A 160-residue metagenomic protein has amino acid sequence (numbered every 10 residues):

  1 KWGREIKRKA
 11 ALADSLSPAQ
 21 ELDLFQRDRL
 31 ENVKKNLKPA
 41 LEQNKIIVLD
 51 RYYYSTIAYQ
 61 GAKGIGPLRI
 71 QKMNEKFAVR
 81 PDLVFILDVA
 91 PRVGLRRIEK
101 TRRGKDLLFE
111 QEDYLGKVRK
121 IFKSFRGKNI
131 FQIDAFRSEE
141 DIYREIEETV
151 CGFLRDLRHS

Functional and structural regions predicted by a protein language model:
K1, D28, Y52, V89-A90 (+2 more regions): Short beta->alpha linker loops
K1-K76: ATP-dependent small-molecule kinase phosphotransfer cores that center on conserved nucleotide phosphate-binding segments
L22, L87, A135: Glycine- and other small-residue-rich loops at beta-strand/loop junctions that grip anionic moieties
N44, P81, G127-I130: A generic structural signal for alpha->beta connector loops
V48, L83-F85, F131-I133: Hydrophobic/aromatic beta-strand patches that form the interior of the parallel beta-sheet core in alpha/beta enzyme
R51, T56-K120: A glycine- and Lys/Arg-enriched "phosphate-lid" helix/loop adjacent to the NTP-binding pocket of small-molecule kinases
R92-S160: NTP-dependent small-molecule kinase module
